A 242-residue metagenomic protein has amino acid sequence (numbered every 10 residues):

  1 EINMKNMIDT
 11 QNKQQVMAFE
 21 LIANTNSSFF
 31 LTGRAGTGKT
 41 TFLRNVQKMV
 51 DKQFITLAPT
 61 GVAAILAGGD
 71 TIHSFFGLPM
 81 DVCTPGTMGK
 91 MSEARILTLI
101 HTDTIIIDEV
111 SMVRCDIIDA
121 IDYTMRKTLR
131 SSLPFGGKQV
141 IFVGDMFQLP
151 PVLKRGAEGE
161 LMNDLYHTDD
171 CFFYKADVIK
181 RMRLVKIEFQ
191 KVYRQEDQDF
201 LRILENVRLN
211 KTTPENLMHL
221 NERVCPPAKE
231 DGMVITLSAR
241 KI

Functional and structural regions predicted by a protein language model:
E1-I242: Conserved ATP-binding/catalytic motifs of P-loop helicase motor domains
